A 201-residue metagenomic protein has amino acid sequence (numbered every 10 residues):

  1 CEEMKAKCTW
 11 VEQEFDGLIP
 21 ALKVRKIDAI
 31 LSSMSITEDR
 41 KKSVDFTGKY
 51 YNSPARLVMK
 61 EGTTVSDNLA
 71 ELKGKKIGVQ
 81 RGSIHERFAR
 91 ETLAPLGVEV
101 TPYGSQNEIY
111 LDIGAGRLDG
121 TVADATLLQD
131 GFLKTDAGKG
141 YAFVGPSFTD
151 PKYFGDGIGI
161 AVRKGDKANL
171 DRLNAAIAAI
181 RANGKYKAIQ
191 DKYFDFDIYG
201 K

Functional and structural regions predicted by a protein language model:
C1-K5, A176: Short, polar/charged alpha-helical segment
E2, M34-S35, R56-Y110, A125-Q129 (+1 more regions): Bilobed "Venus flytrap"/periplasmic-binding protein-like clamshell domains and structurally analogous long
K5-K7, K23-S32, K76, G114-L127 (+1 more regions): Alpha-to-beta junction loops
K7-E71, A142, P146-Y153: Acidic, polar ligand-binding/catalytic clefts
L22-K23, L72, I113-G114, I160 (+1 more regions): Hydrophobic residues within well-ordered alpha-helices
Y51-M59, Q129, A137-A175, F194-K201: Periplasmic-binding protein-like
N68-E71, D124, G165-A179, K185 (+1 more regions): Short amphipathic alpha-helical coupling segments at ligand-binding clamshell hinges and other catalytic/signaling
H85-T101, K139-V144, N174-K201: Ligand-binding clefts/hinges and TM-proximal coupling segments of bilobed small-molecule sensing domains
